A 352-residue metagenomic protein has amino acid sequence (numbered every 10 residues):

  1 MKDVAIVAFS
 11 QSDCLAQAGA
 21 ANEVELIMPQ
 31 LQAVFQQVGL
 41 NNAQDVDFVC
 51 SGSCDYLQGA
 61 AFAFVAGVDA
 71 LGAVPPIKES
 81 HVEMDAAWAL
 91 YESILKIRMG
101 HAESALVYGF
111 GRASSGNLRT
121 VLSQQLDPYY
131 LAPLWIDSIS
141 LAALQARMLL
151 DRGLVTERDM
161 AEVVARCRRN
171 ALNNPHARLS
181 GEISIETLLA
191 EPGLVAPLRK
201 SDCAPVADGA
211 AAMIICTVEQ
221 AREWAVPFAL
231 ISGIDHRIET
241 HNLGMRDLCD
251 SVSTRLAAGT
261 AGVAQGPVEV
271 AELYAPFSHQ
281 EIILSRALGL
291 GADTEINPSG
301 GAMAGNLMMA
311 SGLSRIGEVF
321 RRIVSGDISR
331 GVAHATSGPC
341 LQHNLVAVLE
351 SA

Functional and structural regions predicted by a protein language model:
M1-A8, A33-D47, D55-D69: N-terminal glycine-rich anion-binding loops that anchor highly charged ligand groups
D3-G19: Generic N-terminal amphipathic, Lys/Arg-enriched alpha-helix
A18-L40: Short catalytic helix/loop segments, enriched in acidic residues and glycine and frequently bearing histidine
A21-V24, M28-P29, S53-L106, F110-G111 (+1 more regions): Claisen-condensing/thiolase-fold acyl-transfer catalytic domains that form or cleave C-C bonds in fatty acid
Q32-D47, L149-T156, R222, A257-E269 (+1 more regions): Phosphate/pyrophosphate-binding loops at sites that engage ATP/ADP/AMP, CoA/4′-phosphopantetheine, polyphosphate
N42-D45, V155-A161, N174-S180, P227-F228 (+2 more regions): Flexible, glycine/charged-enriched surface loops at secondary-structure junctions
A105-G153: Flexible glycine-/small-residue-enriched beta->alpha junction loops that bind anionic phosphate/pyrophosphate groups
I136-S184: N-terminal leader/propeptide and maturation segments of large enzyme subunits in energy/redox metabolism and hydrolases
